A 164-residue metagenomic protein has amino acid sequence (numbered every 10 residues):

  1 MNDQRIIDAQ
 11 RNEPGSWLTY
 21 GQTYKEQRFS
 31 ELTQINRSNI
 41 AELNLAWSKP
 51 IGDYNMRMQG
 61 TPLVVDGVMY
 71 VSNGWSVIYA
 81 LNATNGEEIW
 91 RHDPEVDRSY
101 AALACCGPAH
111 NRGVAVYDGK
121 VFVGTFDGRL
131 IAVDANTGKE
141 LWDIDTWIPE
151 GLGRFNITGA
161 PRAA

Functional and structural regions predicted by a protein language model:
M1-I51, E87-L103, K139-I148: Aromatic (tryptophan-biased) beta-strands that constitute blades/sheets of beta-rich domains
W17-G21, R57-V77, L103-L130, R154-A164: Repeat-blade elements of multi-bladed beta-propeller folds
R28-E31, R57-Q59, W75, N82: Short, glycine/acidic-enriched capping/hinge loops at junctions between secondary-structure elements
A41, S48-M56, G60, V68: Aromatic- and Gly/Pro-rich amphipathic surface segment
F122, R129-I131, G138-I144: Accessory beta-strand-rich segments of carbohydrate-active enzymes
I148-R154: Outer-membrane beta-barrel proteins
